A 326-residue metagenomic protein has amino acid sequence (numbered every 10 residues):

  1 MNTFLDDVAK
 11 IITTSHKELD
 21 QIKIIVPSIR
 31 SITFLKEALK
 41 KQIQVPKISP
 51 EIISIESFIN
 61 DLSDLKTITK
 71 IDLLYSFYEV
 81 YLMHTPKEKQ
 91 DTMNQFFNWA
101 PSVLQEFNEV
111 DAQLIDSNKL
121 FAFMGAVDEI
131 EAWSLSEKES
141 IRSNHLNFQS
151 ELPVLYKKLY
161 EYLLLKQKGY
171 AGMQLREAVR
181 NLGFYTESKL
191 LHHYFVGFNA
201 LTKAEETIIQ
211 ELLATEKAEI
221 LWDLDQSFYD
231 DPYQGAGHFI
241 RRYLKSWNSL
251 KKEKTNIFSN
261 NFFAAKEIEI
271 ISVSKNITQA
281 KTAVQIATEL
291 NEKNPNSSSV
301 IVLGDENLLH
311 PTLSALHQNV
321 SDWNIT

Functional and structural regions predicted by a protein language model:
M1-E51, I55-S57, Y185-T326: Conserved motor-region signature of P-loop NTPase helicases/translocases
V26-S188, K203: Basic/charged alpha-beta structural segments of nucleotide/phosphate-handling enzymes
